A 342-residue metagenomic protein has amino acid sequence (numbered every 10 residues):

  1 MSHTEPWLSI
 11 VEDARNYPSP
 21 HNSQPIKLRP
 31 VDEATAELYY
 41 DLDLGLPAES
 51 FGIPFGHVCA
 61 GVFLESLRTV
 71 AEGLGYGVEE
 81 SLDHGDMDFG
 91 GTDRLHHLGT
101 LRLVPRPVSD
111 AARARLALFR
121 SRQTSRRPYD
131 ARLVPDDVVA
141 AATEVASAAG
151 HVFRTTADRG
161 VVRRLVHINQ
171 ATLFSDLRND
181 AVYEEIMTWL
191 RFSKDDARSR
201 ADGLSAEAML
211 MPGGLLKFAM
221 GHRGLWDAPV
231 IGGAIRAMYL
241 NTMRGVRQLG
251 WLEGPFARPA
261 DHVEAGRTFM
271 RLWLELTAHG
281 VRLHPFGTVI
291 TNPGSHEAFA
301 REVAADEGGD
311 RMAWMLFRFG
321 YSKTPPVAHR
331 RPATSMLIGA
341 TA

Functional and structural regions predicted by a protein language model:
M1-A342: Acidic, surface-exposed loops and disordered segments
